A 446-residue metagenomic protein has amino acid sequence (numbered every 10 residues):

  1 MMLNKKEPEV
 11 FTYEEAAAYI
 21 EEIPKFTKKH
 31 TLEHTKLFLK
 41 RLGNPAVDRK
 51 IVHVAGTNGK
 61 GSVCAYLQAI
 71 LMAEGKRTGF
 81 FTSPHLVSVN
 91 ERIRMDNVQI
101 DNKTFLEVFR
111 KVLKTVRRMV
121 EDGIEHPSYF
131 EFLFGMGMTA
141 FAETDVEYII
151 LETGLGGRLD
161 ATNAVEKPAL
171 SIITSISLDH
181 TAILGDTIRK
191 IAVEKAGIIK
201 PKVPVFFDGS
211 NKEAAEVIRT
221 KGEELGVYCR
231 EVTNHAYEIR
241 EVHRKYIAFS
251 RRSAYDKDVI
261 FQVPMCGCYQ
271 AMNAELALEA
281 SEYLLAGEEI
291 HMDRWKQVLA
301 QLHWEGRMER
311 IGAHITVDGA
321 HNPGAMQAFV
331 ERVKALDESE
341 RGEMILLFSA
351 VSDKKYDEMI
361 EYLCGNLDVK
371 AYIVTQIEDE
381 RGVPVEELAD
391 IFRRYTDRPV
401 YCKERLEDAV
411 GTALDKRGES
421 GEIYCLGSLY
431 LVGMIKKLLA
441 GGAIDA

Functional and structural regions predicted by a protein language model:
M1-G56, V63-K76, F81, R117-I124: Short functional linear segments
L39, N44-V47, A73-E166, A182 (+1 more regions): ATP-dependent carboxylate-amine ligase catalytic core
F81, D208-G209, E223-H243, V263-C268 (+5 more regions): Beta-strand->loop->alpha-helix junctions that form or flank phosphate-binding loops in nucleotide-handling enzymes
V120-D122, D145-E152, P168-F261, A274-D293: Acidic, Mg2+-coordinating active-site environments of NTP-dependent enzymes
T144-E147, R341, G418-S420: Short, high-confidence coil segments that cap the C-terminus of an alpha-helix and link into the following beta-strand
Y148-T153, L159-I172, I176-H180, K190 (+1 more regions): Nucleotide phosphate-binding/pyrophosphate-handling subdomain across enzymes that bind or process nucleotide phosphates
N211-C229, I315-T316, P323, I360-E422: C-terminal helical cap/extension that packs against the catalytic core of soluble nucleotide-cofactor enzymes
S428: Active-site-proximal loop/hinge segments that shape catalytic or ion-binding/gating pockets
